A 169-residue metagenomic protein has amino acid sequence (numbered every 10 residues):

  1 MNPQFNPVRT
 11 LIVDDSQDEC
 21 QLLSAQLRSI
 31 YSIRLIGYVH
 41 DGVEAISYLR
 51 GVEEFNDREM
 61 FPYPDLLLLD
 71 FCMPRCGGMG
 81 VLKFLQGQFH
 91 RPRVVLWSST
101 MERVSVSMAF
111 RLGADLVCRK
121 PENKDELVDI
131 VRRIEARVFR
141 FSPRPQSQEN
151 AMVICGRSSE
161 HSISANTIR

Functional and structural regions predicted by a protein language model:
Q17-E44: Two-component/phosphorelay signaling modules centered on CheY-like receiver
Y38-L66: Acidic, metal-coordinating helix/loop segments flanking the phosphotransfer/catalytic sites of two-component signaling
D41-E44, C76-G80: Acidic catalytic/metal-coordinating carboxylates
E44, E122-I134: C-terminal output helix
L69-F71: Active-site residues of response regulator receiver
M79-H90: Short amphipathic alpha-helix used as the core "switch/output" element in two-component signaling
G80, T100-V117, E122, D129: Alpha4 helix (beta4-alpha4-beta5 surface) of REC/receiver domains from two-component response regulators
